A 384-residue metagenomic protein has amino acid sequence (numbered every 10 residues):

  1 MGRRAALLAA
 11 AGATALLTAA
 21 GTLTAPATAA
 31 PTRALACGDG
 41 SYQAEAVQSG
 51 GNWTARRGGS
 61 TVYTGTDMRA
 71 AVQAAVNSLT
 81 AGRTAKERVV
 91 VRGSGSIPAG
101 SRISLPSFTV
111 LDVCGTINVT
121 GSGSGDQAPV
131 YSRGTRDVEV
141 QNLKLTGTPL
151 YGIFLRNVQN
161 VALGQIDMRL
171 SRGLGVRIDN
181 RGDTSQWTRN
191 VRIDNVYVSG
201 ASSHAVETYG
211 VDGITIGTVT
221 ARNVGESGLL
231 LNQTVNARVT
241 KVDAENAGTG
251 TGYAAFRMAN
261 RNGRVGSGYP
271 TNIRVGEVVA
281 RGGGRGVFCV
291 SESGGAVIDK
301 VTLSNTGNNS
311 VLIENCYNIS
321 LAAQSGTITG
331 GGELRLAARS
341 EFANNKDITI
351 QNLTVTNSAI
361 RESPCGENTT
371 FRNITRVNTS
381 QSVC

Functional and structural regions predicted by a protein language model:
M1-P31: Secretory targeting and sorting signals
T32-S49, Q165: Short N-terminal "domain-start" leader segments that mark the transition from disordered tails or signal peptides into
Q48-G58: Short aromatic-glycine-(Arg/Gly/Cys) micro-motifs in beta-strand/loop hairpins
R56-V91: Acidic Gly/Asp/Thr-rich repetitive segments characteristic of extracellular carbohydrate-active and adhesion proteins
V62-R69, A99, T370-I374: Short amphipathic beta-strand/extended segments with alternating polar/hydrophobic composition
A85-Q127, L145-P149: N-terminal extracellular ligand-recognition/capping segment immediately after the signal peptide
A99-R102, T120-Q127, T148-F154, R172-I178 (+9 more regions): Short glycine/acidic-rich loop motifs that flank beta-strands on beta-rich extracellular proteins
D112-T116, R136-G147, Q159-R172, W187-G200 (+7 more regions): Right-handed parallel beta-helix
